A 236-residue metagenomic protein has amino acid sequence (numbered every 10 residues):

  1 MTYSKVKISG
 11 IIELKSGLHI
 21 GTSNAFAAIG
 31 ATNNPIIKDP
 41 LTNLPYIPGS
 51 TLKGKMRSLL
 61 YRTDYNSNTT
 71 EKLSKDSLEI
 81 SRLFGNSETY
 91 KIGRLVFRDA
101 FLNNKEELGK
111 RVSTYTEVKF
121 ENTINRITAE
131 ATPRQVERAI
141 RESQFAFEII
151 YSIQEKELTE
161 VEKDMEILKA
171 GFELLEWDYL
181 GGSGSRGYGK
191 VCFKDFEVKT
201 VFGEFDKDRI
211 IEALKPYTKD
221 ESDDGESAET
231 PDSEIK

Functional and structural regions predicted by a protein language model:
M1-I124, T128-K236: RNA-binding basic/glycine-rich loop and surface signature characteristic of RAMP-family CRISPR effectors
